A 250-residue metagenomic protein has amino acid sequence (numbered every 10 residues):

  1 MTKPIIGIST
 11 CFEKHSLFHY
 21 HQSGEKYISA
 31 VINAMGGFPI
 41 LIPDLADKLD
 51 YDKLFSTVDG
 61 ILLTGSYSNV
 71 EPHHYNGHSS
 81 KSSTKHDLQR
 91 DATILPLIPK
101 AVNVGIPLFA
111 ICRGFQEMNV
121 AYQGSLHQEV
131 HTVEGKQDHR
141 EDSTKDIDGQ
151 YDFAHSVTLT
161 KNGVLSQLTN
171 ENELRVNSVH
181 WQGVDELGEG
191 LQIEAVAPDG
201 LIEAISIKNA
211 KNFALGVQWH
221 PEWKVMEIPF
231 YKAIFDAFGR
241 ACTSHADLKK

Functional and structural regions predicted by a protein language model:
M1-F109, V120, H127, H131-L168 (+5 more regions): N-terminal beta1-alpha1 cap of cysteine-dependent amidohydrolase-like domains
C112: Conserved G/P- and acidic residue-centered "switch" motifs that form tight phosphate/ATP-binding loops in soluble
F115: The feature captures the ABC ATPase H-loop/switch
N170-R175: Catalytic cores of DNA base-excision repair glycosylases
S178: Short basic/aromatic active-site micro-motif
L215-Q218: Active-site-proximal beta-strand elements of phosphoester/diester hydrolases
